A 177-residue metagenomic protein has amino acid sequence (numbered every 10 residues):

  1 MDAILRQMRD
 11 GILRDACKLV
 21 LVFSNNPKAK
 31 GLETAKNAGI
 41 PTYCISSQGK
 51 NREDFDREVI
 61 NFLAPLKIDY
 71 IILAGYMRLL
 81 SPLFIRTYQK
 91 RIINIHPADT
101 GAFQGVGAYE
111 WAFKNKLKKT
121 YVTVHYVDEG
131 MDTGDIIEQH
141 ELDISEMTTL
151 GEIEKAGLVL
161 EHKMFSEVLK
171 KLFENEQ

Functional and structural regions predicted by a protein language model:
M1-K30: N-terminal Rossmann-like dinucleotide-binding module
A3-R6, T34-A35, L83-R86, V106: Short amphipathic alpha-helical segments
L5, S24-T42, L66, Y70: Non-catalytic terminal and connector segments of soluble metabolic enzymes
K18-L21, P41-Y43, R91: Conserved beta-strand segments of alpha/beta enzyme cores
S24-N25, Q48, R52, L66-P82: N-terminal glycine-rich "phosphate-gripper" loop used for MgATP/nucleotide binding and carboxylate activation
Y43-Q48, I95: Short beta->alpha connector loops at strand-helix junctions that form conserved, small/polar/Pro-enriched
R57-L66: Short, well-structured alpha-helical segments in soluble
Y70, A74-E176: Donor/substrate-binding cores of folate-linked one-carbon enzymes
